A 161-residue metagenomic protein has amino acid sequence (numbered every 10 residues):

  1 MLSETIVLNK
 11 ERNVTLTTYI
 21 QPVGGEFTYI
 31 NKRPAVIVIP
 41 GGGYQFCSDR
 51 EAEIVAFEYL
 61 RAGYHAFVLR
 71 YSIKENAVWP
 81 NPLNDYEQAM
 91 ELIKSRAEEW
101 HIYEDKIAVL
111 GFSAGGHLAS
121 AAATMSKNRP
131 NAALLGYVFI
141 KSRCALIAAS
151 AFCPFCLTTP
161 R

Functional and structural regions predicted by a protein language model:
M1-N31, L83: N-terminal cap/lid segment of alpha/beta-hydrolase-fold proteins
K32-G41: Short beta-strand element of the alpha/beta-hydrolase
G42, H65, R70-K74, F139: Short beta-to-alpha linker loops that shape the active-site pocket of alpha/beta-hydrolase fold enzymes
C47-D49, L69-E104: Catalytic nucleophile-loop/oxyanion-hole region of alpha/beta-hydrolase and closely related hydrolase-like folds
D49-F67: Short amphipathic alpha-helix adjacent to the substrate-entry channel of hydrolases
Q88-F152: Primarily recognizes the serine-hydrolase "nucleophile elbow" in alpha/beta-hydrolase and SGNH/GDSL folds
F155-R161: Serine-hydrolase catalytic core
